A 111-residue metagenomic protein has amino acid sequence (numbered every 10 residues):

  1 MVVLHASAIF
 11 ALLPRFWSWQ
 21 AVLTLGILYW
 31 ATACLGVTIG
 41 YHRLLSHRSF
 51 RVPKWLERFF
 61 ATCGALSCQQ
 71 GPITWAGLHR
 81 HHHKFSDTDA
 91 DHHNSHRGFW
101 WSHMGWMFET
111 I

Functional and structural regions predicted by a protein language model:
M1-I111: Non-catalytic, topology-defining segments of multipass membrane proteins
